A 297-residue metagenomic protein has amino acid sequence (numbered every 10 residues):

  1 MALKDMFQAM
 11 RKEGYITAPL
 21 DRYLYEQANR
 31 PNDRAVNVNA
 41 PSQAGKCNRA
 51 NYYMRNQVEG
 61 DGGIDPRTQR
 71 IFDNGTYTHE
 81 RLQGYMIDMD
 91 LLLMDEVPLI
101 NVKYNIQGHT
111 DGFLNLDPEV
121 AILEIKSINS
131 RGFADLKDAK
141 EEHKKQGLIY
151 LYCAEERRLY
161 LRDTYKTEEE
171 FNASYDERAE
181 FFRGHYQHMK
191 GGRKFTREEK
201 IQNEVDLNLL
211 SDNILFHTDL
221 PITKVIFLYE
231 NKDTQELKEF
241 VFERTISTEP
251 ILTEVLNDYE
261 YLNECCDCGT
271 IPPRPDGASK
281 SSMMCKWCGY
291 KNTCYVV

Functional and structural regions predicted by a protein language model:
M1-I122, N129-E141, K166-T167, F171-A173 (+2 more regions): Metal-dependent nuclease catalytic cores that hydrolyze phosphodiester bonds in DNA/RNA, characterized by
D5, E156-V297: Metal-dependent nuclease catalytic regions and adjoining charged, substrate-binding loops involved in nucleic-acid end
Y77, R81, I149, E254-N257: Long, highly charged amphipathic alpha-helices
Y85-M89, C153-Y160: Active-site catalytic microenvironments for nucleophilic, acid-base chemistry
L91, P98-L99, Y152, Y229 (+1 more regions): Domain-wide signal for the mature, well-folded portions of proteins, strongly enriched in nucleus-encoded organellar
I125-S127, Y229: Residue-level recognition of conserved beta-strand positions in structured domain cores
A139-A154: Short, charged, amphipathic alpha-helix that recurs within catalytic cores of restriction-modification and other
